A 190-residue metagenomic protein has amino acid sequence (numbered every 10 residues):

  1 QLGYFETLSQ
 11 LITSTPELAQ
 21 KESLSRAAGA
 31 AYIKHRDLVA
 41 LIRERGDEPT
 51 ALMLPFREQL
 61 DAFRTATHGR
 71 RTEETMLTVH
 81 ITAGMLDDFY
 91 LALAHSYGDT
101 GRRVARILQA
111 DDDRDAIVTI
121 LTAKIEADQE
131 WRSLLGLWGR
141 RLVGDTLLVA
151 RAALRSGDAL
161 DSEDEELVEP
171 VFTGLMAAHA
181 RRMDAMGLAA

Functional and structural regions predicted by a protein language model:
Q1-T15, G69-S96, T173-A178, R182: Alpha-helical bundle segments that constitute or directly flank the non-heme di-iron/ferroxidase center
F5, H35, V39-I42, D87-Y90 (+5 more regions): A structural signal for well-ordered alpha-helices, especially hydrophobic packing surfaces of coiled-coils
E17-L18, D99: Short loop-to-helix capping motifs
K21-G29, R102-R106, E163-P170: Short, charged, amphipathic alpha-helical segments
A27-F56: Conserved alpha-helical segments that form or flank metal/cofactor-binding pockets of metalloenzymes
P55-V79, W131: Acidic/His metal-coordination segments adjacent to aromatic residues that form catalytic metal sites in metalloenzymes
L91-L147: A contiguous pocket-lining binding segment that forms or flanks enzyme active sites
W131-A190: Extended, helix-rich structural scaffolds rather than catalytic motifs
